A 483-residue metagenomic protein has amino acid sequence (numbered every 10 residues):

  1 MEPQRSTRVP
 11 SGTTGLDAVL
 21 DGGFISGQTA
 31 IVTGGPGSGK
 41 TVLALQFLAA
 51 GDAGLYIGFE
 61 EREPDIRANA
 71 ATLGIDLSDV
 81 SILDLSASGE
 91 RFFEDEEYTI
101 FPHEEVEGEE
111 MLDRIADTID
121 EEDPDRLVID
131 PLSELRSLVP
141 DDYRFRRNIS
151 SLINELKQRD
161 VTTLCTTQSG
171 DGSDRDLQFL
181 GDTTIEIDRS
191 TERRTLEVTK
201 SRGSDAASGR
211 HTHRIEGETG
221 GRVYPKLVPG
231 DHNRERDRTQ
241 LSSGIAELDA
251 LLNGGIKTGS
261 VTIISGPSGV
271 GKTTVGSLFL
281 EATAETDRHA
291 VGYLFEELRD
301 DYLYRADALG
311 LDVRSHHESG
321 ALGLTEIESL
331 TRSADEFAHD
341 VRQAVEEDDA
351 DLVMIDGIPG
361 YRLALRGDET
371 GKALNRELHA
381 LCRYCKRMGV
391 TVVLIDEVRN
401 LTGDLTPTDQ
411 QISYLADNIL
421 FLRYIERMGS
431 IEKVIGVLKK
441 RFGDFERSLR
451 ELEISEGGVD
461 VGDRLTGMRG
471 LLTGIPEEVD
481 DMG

Functional and structural regions predicted by a protein language model:
E2, S6-T7, R189-A246, Q343-D348 (+3 more regions): Conserved P-loop NTPase
S11-G23, G244-G255: Pre-Walker A adenine-sensing motif
I25, G37, K257: Residues immediately N-terminal to the Walker A/P-loop in ABC ATPase nucleotide-binding domains
T29, V261: Walker A (P-loop) ATP-phosphate-binding motif of ABC ATPase nucleotide-binding domains
V32, I264: Hydrophobic anchor at the beta1->P-loop junction of P-loop NTPases
G37-E94, E110, P267-L330: Conserved P-loop
E60-P64, A87-E90, S133-E134, T163 (+12 more regions): Conserved nucleotide-binding/hydrolysis micro-motifs of P-loop NTPases
E104-L180, S333-L415: P-loop NTPase motor core
